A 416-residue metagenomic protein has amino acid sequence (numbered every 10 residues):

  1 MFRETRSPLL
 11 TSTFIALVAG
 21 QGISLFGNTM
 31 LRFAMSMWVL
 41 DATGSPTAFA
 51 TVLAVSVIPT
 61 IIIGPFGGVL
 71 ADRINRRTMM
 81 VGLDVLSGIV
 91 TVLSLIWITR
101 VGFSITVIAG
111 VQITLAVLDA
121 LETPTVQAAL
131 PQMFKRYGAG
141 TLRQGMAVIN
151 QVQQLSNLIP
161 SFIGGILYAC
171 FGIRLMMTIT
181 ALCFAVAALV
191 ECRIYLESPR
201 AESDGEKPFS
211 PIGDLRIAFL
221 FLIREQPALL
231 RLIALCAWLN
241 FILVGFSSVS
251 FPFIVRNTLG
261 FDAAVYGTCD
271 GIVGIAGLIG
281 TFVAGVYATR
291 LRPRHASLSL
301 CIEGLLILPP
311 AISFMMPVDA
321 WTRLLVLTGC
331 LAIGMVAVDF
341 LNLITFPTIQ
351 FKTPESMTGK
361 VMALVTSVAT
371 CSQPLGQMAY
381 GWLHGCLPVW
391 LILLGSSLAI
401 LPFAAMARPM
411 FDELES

Functional and structural regions predicted by a protein language model:
M1-F14, E197-A234: Juxtamembrane intracellular "pre-TM" segments in multi-pass secondary transporters
M1-S7, M133, M410-S416: Intrinsic disorder in cytosolic terminal tails and internal cytosolic loops of multi-pass membrane transporters
A16-R32, S56-V69, N75-S87, V107-A169 (+6 more regions): Substrate-agnostic recognition of the 12-TM MFS/MFS-like secondary transporter fold
L31, T43-A50, A147, A263-D270 (+1 more regions): Small-residue hotspots at the loop-to-helix junctions and early N-terminal turns of transmembrane alpha-helices
F33-A34, F171-M177, L220-I279: A single, central transmembrane helix in multi-pass transporters
F33-T60: Extracellular/periplasmic helix-loop-helix junction of adjacent transmembrane segments in MFS-like secondary
I62-F66, R73, R77-M79, L93 (+2 more regions): C-terminal transmembrane bundle of multi-pass solute transporters/carriers
I105-A116, T141-E202, G271, I302 (+3 more regions): Hydrophobic alpha-helical transmembrane segments
